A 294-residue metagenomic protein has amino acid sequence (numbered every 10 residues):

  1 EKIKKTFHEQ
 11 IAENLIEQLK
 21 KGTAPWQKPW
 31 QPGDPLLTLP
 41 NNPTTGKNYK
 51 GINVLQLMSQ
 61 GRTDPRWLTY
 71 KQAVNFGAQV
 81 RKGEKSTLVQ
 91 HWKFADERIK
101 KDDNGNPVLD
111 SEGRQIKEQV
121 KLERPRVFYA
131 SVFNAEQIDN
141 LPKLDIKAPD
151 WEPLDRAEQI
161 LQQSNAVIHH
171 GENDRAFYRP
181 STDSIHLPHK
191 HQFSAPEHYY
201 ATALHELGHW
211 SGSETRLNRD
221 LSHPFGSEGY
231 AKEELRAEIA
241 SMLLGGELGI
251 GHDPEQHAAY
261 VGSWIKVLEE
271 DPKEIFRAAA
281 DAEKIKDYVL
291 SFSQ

Functional and structural regions predicted by a protein language model:
E1-Q294: N-terminal accessory/interface modules of nucleic-acid-binding and processing proteins
